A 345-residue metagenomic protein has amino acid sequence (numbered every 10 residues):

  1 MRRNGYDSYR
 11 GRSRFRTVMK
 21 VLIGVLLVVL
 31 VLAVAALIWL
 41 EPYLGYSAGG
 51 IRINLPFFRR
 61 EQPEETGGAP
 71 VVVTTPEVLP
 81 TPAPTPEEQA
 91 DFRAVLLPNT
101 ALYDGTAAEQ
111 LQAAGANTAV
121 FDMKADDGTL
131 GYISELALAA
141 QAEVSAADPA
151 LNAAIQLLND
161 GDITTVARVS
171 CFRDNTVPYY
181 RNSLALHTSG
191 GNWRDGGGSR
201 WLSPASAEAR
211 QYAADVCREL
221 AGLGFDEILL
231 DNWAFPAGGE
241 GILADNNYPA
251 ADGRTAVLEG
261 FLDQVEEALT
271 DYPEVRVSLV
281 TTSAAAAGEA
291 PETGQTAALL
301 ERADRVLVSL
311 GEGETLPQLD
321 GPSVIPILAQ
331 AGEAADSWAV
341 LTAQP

Functional and structural regions predicted by a protein language model:
M1-M19: N-terminal Lys/Arg-rich, disordered targeting/topogenic segments
A35-A48, A297, R302-P345: Substrate-binding cleft of secreted/luminal carbohydrate-active enzymes
Y43-A90: N-terminal, intrinsically disordered, polar/charged segments of Gram-positive cell-envelope systems that serve as
T85-L97, F172-R218: Active-site-adjacent "subsite" loops/lids of carbohydrate-active enzymes
G105-L130, E219-I228, A298-L307: Catalytic domains of carbohydrate-active enzymes, especially glycoside hydrolases
T118, A146-R194: Glycine-rich, aromatic-flanked loop segments that form ligand/cofactor-binding clefts across common enzyme folds
I133-Q141, D174-D195, P236-P249: Aromatic- and acidic-residue-enriched segments that line the glycan-binding/catalytic groove of carbohydrate-active
T164-R173, L229-D231, D252-G294, S309-G311 (+1 more regions): Aromatic-lined carbohydrate-recognition surfaces of secreted/lumenal glycan-active proteins
